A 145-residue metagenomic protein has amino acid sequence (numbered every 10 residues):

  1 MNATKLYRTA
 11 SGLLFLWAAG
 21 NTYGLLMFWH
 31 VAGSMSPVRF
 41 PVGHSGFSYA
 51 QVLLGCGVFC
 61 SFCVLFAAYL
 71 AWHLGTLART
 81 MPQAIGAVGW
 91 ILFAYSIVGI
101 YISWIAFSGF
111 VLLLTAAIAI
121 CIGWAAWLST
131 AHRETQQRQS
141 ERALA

Functional and structural regions predicted by a protein language model:
N2-A18, A84-V88: Interfacial segments of alpha-helical transmembrane regions
N2-A3, F66-I85: Juxtamembrane helix-break-helix junctions at the cytosolic face of small multi-pass alpha-helical membrane proteins
T4, H30, G86-I100, I120-A131: Aromatic-rich, lipid-facing transmembrane alpha helices and their immediate juxtamembrane interface loops in integral
G12, F62-V64, F93, L113-I122: Hydrophobic alpha-helical membrane segments, chiefly transmembrane helices and signal peptide h-regions, characterized
L16, G20-L74, A94: Core segments of alpha-helical transmembrane spans in multipass integral membrane proteins
G24-S34, H73-T80, I105-G109, L128-R138: Juxtamembrane transmembrane-helix termini
R79, G86-W90, S96-L114: Membrane-helix boundary connector in multi-pass membrane proteins
Y101-A145: Alpha-helical transmembrane segments of multi-pass integral membrane proteins, characterized by long hydrophobic
